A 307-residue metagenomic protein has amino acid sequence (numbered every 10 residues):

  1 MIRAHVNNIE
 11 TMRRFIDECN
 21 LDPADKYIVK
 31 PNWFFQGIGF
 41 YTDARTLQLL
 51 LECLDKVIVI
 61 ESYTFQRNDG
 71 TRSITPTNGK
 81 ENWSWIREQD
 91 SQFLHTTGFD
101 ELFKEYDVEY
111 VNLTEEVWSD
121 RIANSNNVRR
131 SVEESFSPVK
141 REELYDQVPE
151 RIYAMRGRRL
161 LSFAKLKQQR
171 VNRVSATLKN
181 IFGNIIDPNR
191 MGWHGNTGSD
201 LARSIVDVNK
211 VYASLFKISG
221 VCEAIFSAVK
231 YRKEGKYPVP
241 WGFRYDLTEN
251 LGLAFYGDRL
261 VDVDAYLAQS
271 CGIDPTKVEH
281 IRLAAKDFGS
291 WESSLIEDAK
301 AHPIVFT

Functional and structural regions predicted by a protein language model:
M1-T307: N-terminal and secondary-structure boundary signal
